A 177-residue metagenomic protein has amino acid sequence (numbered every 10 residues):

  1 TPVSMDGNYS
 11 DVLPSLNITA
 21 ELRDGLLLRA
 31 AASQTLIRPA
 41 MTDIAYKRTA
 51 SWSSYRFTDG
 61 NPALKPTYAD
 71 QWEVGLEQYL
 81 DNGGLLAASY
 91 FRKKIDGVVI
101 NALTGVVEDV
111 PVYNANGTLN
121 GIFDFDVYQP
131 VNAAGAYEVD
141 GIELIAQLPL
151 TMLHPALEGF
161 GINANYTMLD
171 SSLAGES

Functional and structural regions predicted by a protein language model:
T1, M41-K47, S54-Y55, V98-G105 (+2 more regions): Outer-membrane beta-barrel translocator domains and adjoining extracellular loop/strand segments of Gram-negative
T1-R23, L27, P39, T49: Signature of Gram-negative outer-membrane beta-barrel scaffolds
S4-S10, T49-A50, L64-Y68, N132-E138: Replace "Gram-negative outer membrane beta-barrel proteins" with "bacterial and organellar outer membrane beta-barrel
D11-S15, D59, Q71: Transmembrane beta-barrel architecture of outer membranes
L16-A20, V74-Q78, A88, L144-L148 (+1 more regions): Residues on the lipid-exposed face of transmembrane beta-strands in outer-membrane beta-barrel proteins
G25-L28, G83-L86, L153-P155, F160: Repeated loop/turn-to-beta-strand initiation elements of outer-membrane beta-barrel proteins
R29, S33-I37, D43, A63-V127 (+1 more regions): Membrane-embedded beta-barrel scaffold of Gram-negative outer-membrane proteins
R92-K94, V112-S177: Gram-negative outer-membrane beta-barrel transporters
